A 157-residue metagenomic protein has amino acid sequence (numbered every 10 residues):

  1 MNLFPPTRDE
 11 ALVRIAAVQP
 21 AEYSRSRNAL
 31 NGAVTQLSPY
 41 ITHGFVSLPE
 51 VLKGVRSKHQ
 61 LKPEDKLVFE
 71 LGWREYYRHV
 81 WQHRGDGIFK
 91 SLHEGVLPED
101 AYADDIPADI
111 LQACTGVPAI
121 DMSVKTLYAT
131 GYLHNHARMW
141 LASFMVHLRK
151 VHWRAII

Functional and structural regions predicted by a protein language model:
M1-I157: Residues lining hydrophobic/aromatic ligand-binding pockets adjacent to catalytic sites
